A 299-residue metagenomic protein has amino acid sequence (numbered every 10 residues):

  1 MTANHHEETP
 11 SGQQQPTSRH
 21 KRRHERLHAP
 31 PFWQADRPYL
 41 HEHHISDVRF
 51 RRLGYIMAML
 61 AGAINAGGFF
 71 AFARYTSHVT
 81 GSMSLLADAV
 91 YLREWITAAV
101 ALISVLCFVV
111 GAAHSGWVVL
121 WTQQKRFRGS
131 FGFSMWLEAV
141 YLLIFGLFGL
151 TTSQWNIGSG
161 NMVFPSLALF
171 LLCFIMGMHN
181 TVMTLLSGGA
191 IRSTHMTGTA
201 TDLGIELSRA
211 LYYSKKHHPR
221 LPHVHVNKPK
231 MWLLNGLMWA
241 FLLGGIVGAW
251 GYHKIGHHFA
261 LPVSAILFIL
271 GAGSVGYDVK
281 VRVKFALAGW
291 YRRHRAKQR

Functional and structural regions predicted by a protein language model:
T2-H6, R19-G198, V224-A249, H253-R299: Alpha-helical transmembrane segments and their membrane-interface boundaries that form or gate the permeation pathway
Q14-Q15: Terminal, compositionally biased segments used for targeting/anchoring and flexible tails
T194-H225: Cytosolic, membrane-interface loops and tails of multi-pass inner-membrane proteins
